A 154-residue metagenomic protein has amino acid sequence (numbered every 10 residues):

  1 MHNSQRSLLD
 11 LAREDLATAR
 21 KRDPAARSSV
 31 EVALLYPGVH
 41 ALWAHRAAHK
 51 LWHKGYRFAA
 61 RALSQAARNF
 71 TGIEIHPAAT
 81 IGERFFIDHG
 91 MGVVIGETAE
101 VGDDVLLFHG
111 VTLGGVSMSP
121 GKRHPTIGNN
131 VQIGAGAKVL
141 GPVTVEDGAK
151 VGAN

Functional and structural regions predicted by a protein language model:
M1-T71: Terminal amphipathic alpha-helical/low-complexity segments used for targeting or macromolecular assembly
R68-A153: Structural signal for interior beta-strand "rungs" in well-ordered beta-sheet cores of soluble enzyme domains
